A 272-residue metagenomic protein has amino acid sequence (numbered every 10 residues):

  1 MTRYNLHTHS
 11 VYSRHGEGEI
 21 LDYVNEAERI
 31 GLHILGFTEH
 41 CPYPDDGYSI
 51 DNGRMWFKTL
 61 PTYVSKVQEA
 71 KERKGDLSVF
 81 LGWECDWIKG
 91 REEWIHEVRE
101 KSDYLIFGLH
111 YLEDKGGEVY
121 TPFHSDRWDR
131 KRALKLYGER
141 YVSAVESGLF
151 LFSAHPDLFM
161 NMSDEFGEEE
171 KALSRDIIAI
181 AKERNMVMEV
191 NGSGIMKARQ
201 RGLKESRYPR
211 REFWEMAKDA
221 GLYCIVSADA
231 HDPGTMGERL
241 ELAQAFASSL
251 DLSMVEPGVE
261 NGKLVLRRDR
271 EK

Functional and structural regions predicted by a protein language model:
M1-K89, W94-R99, M160-I177, G192-M196 (+4 more regions): An N-terminally biased module of ancient metal coordination in phosphate/nucleic-acid-related enzymes
T2-N5, I34-G36, D76-G82, D103-I106 (+4 more regions): Structural preference for beta-strand elements that scaffold enzyme active sites
H40, P156, L222-G237, P257: Short acidic/histidine-rich active-site segments
S49-G53, L203-R207, R211, R239-A243 (+1 more regions): Short low-complexity, flexible loop/linker segments enriched in glycine and/or proline with clustered acidic
G53, E189-Q200, I225-H231, S253-G258: Active-site core of metal-dependent hydrolases
H96-V98, Y120-P122, R267-K272: Short, surface-exposed amphipathic charged segments that create phosphate/polyanion-binding patches used for binding
S102, I106-E113, E118-A220: Domain-core and long-helix interface of multi-subunit machines
E241, S248-D251, G258-K272: C-terminal regulatory/interaction regions
